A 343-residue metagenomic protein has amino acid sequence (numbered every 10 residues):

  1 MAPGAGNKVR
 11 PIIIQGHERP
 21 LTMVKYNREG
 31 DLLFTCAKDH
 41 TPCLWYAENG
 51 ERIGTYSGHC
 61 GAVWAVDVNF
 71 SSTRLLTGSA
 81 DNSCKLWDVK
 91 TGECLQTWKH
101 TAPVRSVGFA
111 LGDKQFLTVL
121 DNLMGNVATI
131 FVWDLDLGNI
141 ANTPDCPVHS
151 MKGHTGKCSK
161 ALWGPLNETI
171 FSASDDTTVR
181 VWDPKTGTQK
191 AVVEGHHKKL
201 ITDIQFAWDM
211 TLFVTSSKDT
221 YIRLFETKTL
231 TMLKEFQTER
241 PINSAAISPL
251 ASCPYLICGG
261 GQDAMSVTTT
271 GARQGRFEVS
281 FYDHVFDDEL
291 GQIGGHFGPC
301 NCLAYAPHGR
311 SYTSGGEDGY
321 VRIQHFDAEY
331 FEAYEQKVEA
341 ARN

Functional and structural regions predicted by a protein language model:
A2, K234-E235, E239-N243, I247-C302 (+2 more regions): Terminal intrinsically disordered, low-complexity extensions flanking WD-repeat/beta-propeller proteins
A2-E18, N49, P144-V148, F286-Q292: A short helix->beta-strand "capping" segment at the edge of beta-propeller domains
R10, P20, E29, R52 (+17 more regions): WD40/WD-repeat beta-propeller blade-loop signature
I14-L21, S57-V63, K99-V104, M151-C158 (+4 more regions): WD40/WD-repeat beta-propeller blade N-cap
V24-G30, D67-S72, G108-K114, T155 (+4 more regions): Loop/turn segments within WD40 beta-propeller blades
C36-D39, Y46, T77-D81, G112 (+7 more regions): Conserved strand-to-loop turn within each blade of WD40 beta-propeller repeats
P42-Y46, V66, C84-V89, A128-D134 (+5 more regions): WD40-repeat beta-propellers
